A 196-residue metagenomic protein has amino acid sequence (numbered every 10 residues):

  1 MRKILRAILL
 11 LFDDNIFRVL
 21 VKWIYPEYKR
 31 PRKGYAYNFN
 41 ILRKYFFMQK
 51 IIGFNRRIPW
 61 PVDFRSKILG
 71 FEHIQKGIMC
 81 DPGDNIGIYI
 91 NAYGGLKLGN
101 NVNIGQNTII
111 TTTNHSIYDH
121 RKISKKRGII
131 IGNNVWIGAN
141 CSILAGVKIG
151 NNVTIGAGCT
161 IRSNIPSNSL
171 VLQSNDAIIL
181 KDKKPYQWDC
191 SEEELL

Functional and structural regions predicted by a protein language model:
M1-T112, I117, N133, N151 (+2 more regions): Domain-scale signature associated with acetyltransferase and cell-envelope carbohydrate enzymes
D119-K122: Short helix/loop segment immediately N-terminal to the Walker
S124-R127: Replace "Gram-negative outer membrane beta-barrel proteins" with "bacterial and organellar outer membrane beta-barrel
N133-N134, A139: A structural-propensity feature for long, helix-poor, extended segments
W136, T154, L170-L172: Short-chain dehydrogenase/reductase
N140-S163: Beta-rich strand-turn-strand
